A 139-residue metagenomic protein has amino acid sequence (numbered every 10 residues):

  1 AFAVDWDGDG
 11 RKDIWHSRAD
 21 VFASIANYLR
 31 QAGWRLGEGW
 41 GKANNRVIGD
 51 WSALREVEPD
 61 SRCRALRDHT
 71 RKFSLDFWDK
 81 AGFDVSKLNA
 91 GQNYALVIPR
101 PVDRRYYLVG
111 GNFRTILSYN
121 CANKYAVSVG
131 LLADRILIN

Functional and structural regions predicted by a protein language model:
A1-D7, Y106-G110: Short acidic (Asp/Glu) and glycine-rich catalytic loops that position anionic groups and cofactors
A1-V4, A26-W34, D134-I138: Sec-exported extracytoplasmic/periplasmic mature domains
D5, R35, D84-S86: Short coil/loop linkers at secondary-structure junctions
W6-I14: Acidic, glycine-anchored loop motifs typical of Ca2+
G10, A19-L75: Helix-loop elements that line ligand-binding/catalytic pockets
D13-V21, L117, C121-K124: Extracytoplasmic/periplasmic, Sec-exported soluble proteins
R55-N139: C-terminal soluble interaction/assembly domains
